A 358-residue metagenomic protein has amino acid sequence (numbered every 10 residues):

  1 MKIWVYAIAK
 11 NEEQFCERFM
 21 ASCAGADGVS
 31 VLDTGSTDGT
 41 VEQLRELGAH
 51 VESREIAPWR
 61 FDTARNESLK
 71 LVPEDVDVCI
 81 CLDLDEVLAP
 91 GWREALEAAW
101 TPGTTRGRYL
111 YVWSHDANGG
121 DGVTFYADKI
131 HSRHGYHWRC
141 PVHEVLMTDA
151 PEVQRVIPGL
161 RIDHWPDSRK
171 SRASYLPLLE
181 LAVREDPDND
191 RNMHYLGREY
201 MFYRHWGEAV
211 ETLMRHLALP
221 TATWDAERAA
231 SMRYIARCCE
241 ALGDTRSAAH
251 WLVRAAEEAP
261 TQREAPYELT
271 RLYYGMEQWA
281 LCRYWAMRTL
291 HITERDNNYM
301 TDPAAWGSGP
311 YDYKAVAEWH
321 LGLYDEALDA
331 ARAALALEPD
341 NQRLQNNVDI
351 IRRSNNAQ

Functional and structural regions predicted by a protein language model:
A7-A26: Short, well-formed alpha-helical segments that are part of the catalytic scaffolds of diverse glycosyltransferases
Q14-E17, D38-L47, G91: Acidic helix N-cap motif at the loop->helix transition within catalytic regions of sugar-transfer enzymes
S22, L32-R45, I56-A57, D83-E86: A conserved acidic beta->alpha catalytic loop
D62-L69, L88-E211, R215: Catalytic-site signature of metal-activated, phosphate-bearing donor transferases, centered on the GT-A/GT-A-like
N66-V78: Active-site nucleotide-sugar/metal-binding loop of Leloir-type enzymes
